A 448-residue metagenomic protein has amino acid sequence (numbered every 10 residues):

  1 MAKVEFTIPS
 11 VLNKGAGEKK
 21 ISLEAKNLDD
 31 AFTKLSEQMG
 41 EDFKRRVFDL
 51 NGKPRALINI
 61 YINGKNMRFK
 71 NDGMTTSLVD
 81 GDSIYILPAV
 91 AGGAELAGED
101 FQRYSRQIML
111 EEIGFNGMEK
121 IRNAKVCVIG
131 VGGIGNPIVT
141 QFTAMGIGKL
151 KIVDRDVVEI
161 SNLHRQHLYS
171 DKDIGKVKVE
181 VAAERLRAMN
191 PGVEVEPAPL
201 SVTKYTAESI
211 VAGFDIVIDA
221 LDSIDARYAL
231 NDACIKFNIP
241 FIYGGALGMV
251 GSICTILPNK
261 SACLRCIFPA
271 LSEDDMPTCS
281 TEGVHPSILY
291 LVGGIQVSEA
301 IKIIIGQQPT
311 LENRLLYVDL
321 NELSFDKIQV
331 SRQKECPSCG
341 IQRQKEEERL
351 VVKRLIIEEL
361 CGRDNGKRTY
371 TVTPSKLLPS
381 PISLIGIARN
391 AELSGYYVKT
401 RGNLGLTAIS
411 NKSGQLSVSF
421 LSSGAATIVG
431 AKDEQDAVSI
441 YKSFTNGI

Functional and structural regions predicted by a protein language model:
M1-E95: Ubiquitin-like/PB1-type beta-grasp interaction modules and other compact soluble beta-rich domains
E95-I448: Adenine nucleotide-associated cytosolic modules
